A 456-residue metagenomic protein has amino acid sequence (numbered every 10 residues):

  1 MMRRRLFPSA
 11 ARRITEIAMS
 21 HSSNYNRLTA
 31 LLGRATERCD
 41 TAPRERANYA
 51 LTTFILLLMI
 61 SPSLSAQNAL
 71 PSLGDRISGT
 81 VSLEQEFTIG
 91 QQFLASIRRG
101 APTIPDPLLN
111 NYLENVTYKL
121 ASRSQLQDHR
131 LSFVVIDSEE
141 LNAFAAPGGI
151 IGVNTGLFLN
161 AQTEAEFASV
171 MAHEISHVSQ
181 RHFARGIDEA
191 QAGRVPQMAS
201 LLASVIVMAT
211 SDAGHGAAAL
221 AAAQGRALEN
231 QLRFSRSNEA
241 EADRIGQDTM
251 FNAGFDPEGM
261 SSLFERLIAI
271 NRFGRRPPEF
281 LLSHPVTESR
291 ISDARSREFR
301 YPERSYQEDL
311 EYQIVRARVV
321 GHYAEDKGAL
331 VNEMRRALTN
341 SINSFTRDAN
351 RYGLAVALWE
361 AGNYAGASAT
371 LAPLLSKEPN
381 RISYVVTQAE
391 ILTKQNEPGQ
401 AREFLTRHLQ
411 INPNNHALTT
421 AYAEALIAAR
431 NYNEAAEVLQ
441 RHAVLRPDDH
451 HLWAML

Functional and structural regions predicted by a protein language model:
M1-E45: N-terminal secretory signal peptides that target proteins for export/translocation
F54, L58-F144, L228, I270-R272 (+8 more regions): Hydrophobic or amphipathic, alpha-helical segments that drive membrane association/targeting
L73-T80, Q91, T103, N111 (+4 more regions): Extracytoplasmic and endomembrane cell-envelope/extracellular-matrix remodeling and assembly machinery
L109, H129, I187-Q191, V195 (+2 more regions): Acidic/histidine metal-binding catalytic segments
T155-S169: Short pre-active-site segment immediately N-terminal to the catalytic Zn-binding motif
I175-Q191: Catalytic Zn2+-binding segment of zinc metalloproteases
V195-T210, A221-R226: Membrane-active amphipathic alpha-helices enriched in small hydrophobic residues
